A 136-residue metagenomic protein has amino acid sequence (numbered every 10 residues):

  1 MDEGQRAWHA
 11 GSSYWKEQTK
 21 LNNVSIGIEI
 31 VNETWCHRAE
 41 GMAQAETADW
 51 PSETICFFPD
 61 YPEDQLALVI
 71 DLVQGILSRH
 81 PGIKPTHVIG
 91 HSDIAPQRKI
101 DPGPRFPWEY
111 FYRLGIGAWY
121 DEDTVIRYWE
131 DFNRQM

Functional and structural regions predicted by a protein language model:
M1-G82, T86: Active-site-adjacent loop/helix surface patches within enzyme catalytic domains that shape the substrate-binding cleft
A10, I89, F106: Residue-level signal for pocket-adjacent positions within structured domains
S12, Q18-T19, R98, Y110 (+1 more regions): Solvent-exposed, flexible loop/coil residues
T86-R98: Acidic helix-start/capping segments at beta-turn-to-alpha-helix junctions
P104-F132: Acidic, His- and aromatic-enriched active-site or binding-groove loops in soluble protein domains that engage sugars
